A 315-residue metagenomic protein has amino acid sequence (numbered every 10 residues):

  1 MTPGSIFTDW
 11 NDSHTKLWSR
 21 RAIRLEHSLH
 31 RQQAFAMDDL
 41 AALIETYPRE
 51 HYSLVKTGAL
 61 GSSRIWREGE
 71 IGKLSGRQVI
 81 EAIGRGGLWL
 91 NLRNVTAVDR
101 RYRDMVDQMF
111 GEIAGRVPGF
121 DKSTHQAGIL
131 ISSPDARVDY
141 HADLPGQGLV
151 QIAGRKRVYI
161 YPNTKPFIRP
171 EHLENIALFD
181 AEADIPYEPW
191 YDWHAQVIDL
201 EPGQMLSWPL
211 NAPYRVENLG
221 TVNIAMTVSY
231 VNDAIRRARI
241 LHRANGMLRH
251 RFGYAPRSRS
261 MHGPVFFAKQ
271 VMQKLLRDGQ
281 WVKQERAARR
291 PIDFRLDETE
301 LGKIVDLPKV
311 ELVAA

Functional and structural regions predicted by a protein language model:
M1-D107, M247-F252, K274-A315: Transition-metal
V95-I129: A gly/proline- and charged-residue-enriched helix-loop-helix capping module
Y102-M105, D139-D143, Y159-T164, I168-L173 (+2 more regions): A short secondary-structure junction signal
T124, R137, H141-Q147, W193-H194: A short beta-loop-beta micro-motif enriched in histidine and acidic residues
L130-P134, D143, Q147-R157, P162 (+4 more regions): Short, conserved beta-strand element in jelly-roll/cupin
Q151-S207, A212-P213: Double-stranded beta-helix
E171, G220-R236: A short hydrophobic beta-strand segment most commonly corresponding to one strand of the jelly-roll/cupin
W190-D192, I198, R236-R277: Active-site-adjacent segment of 2-oxoglutarate/Fe(II) JmjC oxygenases
